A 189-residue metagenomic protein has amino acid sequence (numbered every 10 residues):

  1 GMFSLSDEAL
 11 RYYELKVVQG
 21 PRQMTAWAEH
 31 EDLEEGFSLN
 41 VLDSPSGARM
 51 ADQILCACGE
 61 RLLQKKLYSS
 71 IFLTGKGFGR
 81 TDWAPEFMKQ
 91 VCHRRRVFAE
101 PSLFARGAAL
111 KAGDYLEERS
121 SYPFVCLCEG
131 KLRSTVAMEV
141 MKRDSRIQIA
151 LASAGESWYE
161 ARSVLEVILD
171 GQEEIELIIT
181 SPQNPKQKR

Functional and structural regions predicted by a protein language model:
G1-E29, L169, E176, T180: Gly/Thr-rich phosphate-binding beta-strand-loop-beta motif of the actin/hexokinase/Hsp70
F3-D7, L73-F78, L127-K131: Structural motif
A9-L10, R49, G77-T81: Short acidic, S/G/P-rich loop/turn micro-motifs used as interaction or catalytic elements
E34-L55: N-terminal phosphate-binding loop and adjacent alpha-helix
A48-L67, K111: Phosphate/ATP-binding catalytic cores across multiple sugar-kinase/actin-like superfamilies, primarily ASKHA
C58-Q90, R96, E100-P101: Glycine-rich phosphate-binding loops at beta-strand->alpha-helix junctions
S102-G107: Repeat-based blade/solenoid architectures
L110-R189: Acidic, glycine/GT-rich loop-and beta-edge segments that sit at the periphery of enzyme/chaperone cores
